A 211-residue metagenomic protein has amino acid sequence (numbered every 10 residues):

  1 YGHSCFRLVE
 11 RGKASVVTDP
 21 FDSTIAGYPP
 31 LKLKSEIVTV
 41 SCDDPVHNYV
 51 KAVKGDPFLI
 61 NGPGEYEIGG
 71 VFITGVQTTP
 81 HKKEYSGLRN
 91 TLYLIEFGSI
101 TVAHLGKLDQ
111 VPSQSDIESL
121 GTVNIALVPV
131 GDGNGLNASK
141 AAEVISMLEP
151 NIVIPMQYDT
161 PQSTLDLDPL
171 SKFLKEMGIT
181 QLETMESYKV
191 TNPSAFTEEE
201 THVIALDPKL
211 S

Functional and structural regions predicted by a protein language model:
H3-C5, N90-L92, T201-V203: Short hydrophobic/aromatic beta-strand or adjacent loop that forms the aromatic wall/cage of a ligand/substrate-binding
C5-P63, T74-N90, L108-S119: Pre-active-site segment of Zn-dependent metallo-hydrolases
E10-S15, Y66-T74, L94-V102, A195-V203: Beta-strand-turn-beta hairpins that frame and shape the catalytic cleft of phosphate-ester-processing enzymes
K34-E36, N124, N151: Conserved acidic residues
S41, P129, M156: Conserved residues at the C-terminal ends of beta-strands
V50-V76, A142-M156, G178-E183: P-loop/Walker A phosphate-binding loop and immediately adjacent motor/lid segment at beta-alpha junctions
K82-L148, L165: Active-site-proximal loop/helix segments of hydrolase catalytic cores
S86-G87, I152-S211: Binuclear metal-ion centers of metallo-dependent hydrolases, dominated by the metallo-beta-lactamase
